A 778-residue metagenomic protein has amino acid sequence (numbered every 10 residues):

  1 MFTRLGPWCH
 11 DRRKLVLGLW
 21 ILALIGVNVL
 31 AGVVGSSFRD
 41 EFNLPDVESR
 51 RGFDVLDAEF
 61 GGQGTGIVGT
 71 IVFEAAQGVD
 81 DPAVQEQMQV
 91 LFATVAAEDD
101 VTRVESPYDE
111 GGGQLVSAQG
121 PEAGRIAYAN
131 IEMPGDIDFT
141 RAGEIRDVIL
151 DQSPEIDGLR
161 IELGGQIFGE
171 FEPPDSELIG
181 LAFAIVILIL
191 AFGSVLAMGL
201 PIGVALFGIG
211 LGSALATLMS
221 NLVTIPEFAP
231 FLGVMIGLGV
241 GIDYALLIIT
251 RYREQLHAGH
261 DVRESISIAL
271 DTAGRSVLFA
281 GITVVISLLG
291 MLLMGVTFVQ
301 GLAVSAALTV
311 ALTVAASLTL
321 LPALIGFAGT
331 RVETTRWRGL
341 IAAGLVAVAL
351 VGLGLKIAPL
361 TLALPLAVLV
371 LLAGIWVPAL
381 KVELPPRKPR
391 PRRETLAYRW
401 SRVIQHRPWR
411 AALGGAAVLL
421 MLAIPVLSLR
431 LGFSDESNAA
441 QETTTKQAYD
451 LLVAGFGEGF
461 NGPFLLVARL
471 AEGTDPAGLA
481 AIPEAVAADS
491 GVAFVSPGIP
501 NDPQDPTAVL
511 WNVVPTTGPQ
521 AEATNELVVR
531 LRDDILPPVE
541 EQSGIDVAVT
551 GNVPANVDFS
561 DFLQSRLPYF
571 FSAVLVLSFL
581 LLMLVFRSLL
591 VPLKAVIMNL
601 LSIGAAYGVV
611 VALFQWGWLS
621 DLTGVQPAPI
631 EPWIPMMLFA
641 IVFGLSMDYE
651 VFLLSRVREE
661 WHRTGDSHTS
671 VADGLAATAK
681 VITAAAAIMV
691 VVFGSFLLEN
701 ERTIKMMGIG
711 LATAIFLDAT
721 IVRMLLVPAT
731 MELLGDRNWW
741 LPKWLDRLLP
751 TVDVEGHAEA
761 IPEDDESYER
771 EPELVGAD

Functional and structural regions predicted by a protein language model:
M1-S36, V101, A118, M133-L431 (+2 more regions): Membrane-embedded transmembrane helical bundles of large multi-pass transporters/channels
G6, R13-K14, D40-L44, V79-P82: A short N-terminal beta->alpha junction/helix N-cap motif
L22, L30-V34, P45, F53 (+1 more regions): N-terminal cofactor/phosphate-binding cores enriched in small/glycine residues, especially glycine-rich loops such as
S36, F73-E74: Glycine-/proline-rich flexible loop or hinge segments
S37-L44, G432-S434: Ser/Thr/Pro/Gly-rich low-complexity linker/stalk segments immediately outside membranes or between
D46-V68, A75-G164, F433-D621, V625 (+3 more regions): Structured non-transmembrane domains adjacent to transmembrane bundles in polytopic membrane proteins
